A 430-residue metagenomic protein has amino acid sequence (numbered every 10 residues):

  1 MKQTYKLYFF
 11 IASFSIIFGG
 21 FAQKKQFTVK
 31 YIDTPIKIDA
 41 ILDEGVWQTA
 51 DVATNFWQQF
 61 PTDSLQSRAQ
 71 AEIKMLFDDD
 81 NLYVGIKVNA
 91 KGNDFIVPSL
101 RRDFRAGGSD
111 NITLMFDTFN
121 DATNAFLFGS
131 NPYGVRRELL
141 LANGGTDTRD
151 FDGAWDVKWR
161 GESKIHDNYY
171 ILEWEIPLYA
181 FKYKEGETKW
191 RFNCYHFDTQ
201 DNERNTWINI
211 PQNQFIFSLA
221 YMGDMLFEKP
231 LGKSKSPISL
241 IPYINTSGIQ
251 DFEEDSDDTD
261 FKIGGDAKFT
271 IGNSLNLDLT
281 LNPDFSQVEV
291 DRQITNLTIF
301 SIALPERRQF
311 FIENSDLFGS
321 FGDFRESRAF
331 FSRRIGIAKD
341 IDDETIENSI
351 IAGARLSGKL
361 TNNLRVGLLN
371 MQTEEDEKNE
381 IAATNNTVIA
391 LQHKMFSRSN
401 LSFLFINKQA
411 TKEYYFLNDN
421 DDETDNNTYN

Functional and structural regions predicted by a protein language model:
M1-F27: Bacterial Sec-dependent N-terminal signal peptides
Q23-K394, S399-F403, E423: Structural preference for beta-rich elements and adjacent junctions enriched in aromatics
N407, D425-N427: Surface-exposed, glycine- and small/polar-enriched segments that build interaction surfaces at terminal
A410: Short acidic loop-to-helix transition motifs that present clustered carboxylates
E413-D422: Solvent-exposed loop segments that connect transmembrane elements
N430: Phosphate/diphosphate-binding loops
